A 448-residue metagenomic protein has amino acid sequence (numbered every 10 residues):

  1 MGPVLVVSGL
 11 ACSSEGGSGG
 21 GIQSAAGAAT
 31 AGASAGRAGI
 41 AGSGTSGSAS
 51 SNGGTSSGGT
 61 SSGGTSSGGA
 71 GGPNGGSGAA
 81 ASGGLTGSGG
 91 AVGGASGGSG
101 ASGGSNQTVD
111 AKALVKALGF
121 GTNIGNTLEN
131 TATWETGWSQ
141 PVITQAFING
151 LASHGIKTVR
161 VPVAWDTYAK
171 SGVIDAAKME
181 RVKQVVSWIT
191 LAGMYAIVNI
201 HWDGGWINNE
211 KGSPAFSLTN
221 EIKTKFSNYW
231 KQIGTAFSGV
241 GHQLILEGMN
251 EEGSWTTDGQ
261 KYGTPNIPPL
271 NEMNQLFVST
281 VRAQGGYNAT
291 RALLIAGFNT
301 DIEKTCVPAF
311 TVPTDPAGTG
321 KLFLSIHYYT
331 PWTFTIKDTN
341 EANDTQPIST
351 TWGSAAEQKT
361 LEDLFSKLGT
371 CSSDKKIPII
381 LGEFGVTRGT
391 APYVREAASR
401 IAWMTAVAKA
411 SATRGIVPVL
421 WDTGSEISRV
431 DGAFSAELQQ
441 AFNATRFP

Functional and structural regions predicted by a protein language model:
M1, L5-Q107: Ser/Thr-rich, Pro/Gly/Ala-heavy low-complexity intrinsically disordered linkers and tails of secreted extracellular
S88, S96-T158, V173: N-terminal carbohydrate-binding accessory modules
I124-I143, A169-G172, K211-L218, T333-K359 (+1 more regions): Acidic/histidine-rich helix-loop elements that form or flank divalent-metal/phosphate-binding sites at the catalytic
G125-N130, T158, A164-A169, W202-W206 (+5 more regions): Solvent-exposed loop/turn segments at secondary-structure junctions within structured extracellular/periplasmic domains
S139-V159, A169, V173-W202, W206-G248 (+2 more regions): An active-site-proximal structural segment forming one wall of the substrate-binding cleft that immediately precedes
N220-E357, D363-V386, A406, T413-I416: Active-site region of glycoside hydrolase catalytic domains
A391-P448: Aromatic-rich peripheral "rim/lid" segments of glycoside hydrolase catalytic domains that contact and position glycan
